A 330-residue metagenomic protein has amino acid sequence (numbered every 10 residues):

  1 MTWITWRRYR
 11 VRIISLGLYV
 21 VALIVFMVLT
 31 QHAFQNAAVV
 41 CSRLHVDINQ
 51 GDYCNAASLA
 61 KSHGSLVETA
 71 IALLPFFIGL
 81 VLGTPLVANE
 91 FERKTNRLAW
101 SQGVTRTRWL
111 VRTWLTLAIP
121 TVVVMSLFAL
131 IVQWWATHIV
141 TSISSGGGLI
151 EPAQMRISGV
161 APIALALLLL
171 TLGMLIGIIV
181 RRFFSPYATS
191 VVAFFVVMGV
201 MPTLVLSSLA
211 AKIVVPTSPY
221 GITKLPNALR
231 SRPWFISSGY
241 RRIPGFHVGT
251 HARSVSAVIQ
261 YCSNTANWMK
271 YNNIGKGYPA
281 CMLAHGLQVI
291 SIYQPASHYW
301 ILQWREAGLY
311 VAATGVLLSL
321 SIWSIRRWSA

Functional and structural regions predicted by a protein language model:
M1-V21: Aromatic- and glycine-rich beta-strand/loop motifs that create alpha-glucan
R10-L16, I71-L74, R106-Q133: Selective transmembrane-helix segments that form parts of the transport pathway or gating/packing helices in multipass
Y19, S185-V197: Central hydrophobic cores of alpha-helical transmembrane segments in multi-pass integral membrane proteins
V21-V28, E68, L115-R181, G199-V200 (+2 more regions): Secretory targeting signals
Q31-L59, S145-G146, V196-S324: Terminal transmembrane helical anchor/hairpin motif
S65-T95, V122: Long, hydrophobic alpha-helical segments
G79-G83, L172, L317, S321: Hydrophobic/aromatic residues in alpha-helical transmembrane segments
L86-I119, I325: Helix-loop-helix units of permease transmembrane domains in multi-pass membrane transporters, especially ABC
